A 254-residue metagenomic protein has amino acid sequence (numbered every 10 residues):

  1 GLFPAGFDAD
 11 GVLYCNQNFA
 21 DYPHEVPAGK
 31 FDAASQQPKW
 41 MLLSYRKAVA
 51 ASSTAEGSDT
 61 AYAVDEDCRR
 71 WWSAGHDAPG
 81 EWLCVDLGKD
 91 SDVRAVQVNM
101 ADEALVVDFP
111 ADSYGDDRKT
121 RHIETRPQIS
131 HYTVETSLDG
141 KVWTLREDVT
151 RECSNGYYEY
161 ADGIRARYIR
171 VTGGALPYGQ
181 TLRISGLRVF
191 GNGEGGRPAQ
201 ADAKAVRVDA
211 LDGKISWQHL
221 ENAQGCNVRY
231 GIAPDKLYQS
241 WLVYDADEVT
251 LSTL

Functional and structural regions predicted by a protein language model:
G1-D32, G195: Beta-rich carbohydrate-recognition and catalytic domains
F19-P27, A51-T54, D102, D148-N155: Short, solvent-exposed aromatic-acidic interface loops
D21-S44, A78-E81, P198-V208: Surface beta-strand/loop "capping" patches
D32-D65: Predominantly extracellular/luminal regions of secreted and cell-surface proteins, especially disulfide-bonded
D65-L145, R151-D202, V208-D212, S216-Q218: Aromatic, loop-rich ligand-recognition surfaces of beta-strand-rich domains
V142-R146, L237-S240: Tryptophan-centered short beta-strand motifs
L220-N222: Short glycine/proline-centered coil/turn motifs in the loop regions of extracellular beta-sandwich domains
G225-L254: Recognizes extended acidic, P/S/T-rich segments that occur within or adjacent to Ig-like beta-sandwich modules
